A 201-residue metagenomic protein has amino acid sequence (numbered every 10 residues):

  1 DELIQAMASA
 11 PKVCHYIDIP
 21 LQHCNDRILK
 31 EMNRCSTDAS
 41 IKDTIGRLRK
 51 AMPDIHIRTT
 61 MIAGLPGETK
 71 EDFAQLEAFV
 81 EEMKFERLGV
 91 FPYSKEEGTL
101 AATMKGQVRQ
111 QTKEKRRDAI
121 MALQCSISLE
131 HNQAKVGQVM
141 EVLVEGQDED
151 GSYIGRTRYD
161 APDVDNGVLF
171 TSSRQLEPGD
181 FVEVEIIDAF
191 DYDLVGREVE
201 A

Functional and structural regions predicted by a protein language model:
D1-E86, K95-T112: Conserved non-cysteine loop/helix-boundary elements of the Radical SAM core domain that shape
P20-Q22, R58-I62, F91-Y93, E145-Q147 (+2 more regions): Generic beta-strand/beta-sheet core signal
F85, V90, S128-N132: Short N-terminal helix-initiation segments at or just after the protein's N-terminus
T103-A201: Terminal RNA-binding accessory module
